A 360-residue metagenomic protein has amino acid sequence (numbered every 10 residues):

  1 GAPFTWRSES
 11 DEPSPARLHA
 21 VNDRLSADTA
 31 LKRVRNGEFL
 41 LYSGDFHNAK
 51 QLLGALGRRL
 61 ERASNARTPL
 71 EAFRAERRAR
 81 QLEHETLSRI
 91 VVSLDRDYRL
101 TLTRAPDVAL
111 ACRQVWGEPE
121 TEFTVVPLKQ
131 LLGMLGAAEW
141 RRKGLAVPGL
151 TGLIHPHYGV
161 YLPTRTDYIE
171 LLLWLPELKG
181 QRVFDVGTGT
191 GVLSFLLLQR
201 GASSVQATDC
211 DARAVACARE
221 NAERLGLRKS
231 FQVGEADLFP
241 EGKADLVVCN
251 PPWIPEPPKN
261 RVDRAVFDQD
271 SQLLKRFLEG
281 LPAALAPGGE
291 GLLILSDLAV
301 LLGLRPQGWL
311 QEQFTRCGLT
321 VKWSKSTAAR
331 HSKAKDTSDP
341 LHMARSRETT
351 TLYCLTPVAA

Functional and structural regions predicted by a protein language model:
G1-E9, P15-S26, A30-L145: N-terminal auxiliary segments of SAM/dcSAM-dependent transferases
D107-R182, V186-L196, R345-R347: SAM-dependent Rossmann-like transferase core, predominantly class I methyltransferases with a strong bias toward
R165-C249, P255, K259: Conserved SAM/SAH cofactor-binding pocket of Class I
A212, P251-R276: Mobile active-site "lid"/loop adjacent to the S-adenosyl-L-methionine
L273-P287: A short glycine-rich, Lys/Arg-flanked "PGG" loop and its adjoining helix->strand segment in the class I
R276-F277, L302-G318: Short alpha-helix
G288-L295: Conserved beta-strand signature within the Rossmann-like core of class I S-adenosyl-L-methionine
L310-V358: Class I S-adenosyl-L-methionine
